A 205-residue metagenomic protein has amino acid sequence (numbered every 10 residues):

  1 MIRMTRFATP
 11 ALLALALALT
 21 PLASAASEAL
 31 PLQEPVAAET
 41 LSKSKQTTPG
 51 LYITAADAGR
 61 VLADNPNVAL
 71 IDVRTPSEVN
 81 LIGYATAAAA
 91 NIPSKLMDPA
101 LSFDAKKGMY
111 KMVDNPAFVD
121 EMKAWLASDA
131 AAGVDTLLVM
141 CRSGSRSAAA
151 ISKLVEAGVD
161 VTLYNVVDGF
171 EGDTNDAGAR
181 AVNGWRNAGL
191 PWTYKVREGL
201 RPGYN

Functional and structural regions predicted by a protein language model:
I2, S24-A56, V61, N80-T136 (+1 more regions): Rhodanese-like catalytic fold shared by cysteine-dependent sulfurtransferases and DSP/PTP-type phosphatases
I2-L12: Bacterial N-terminal signal peptides that target proteins for export
P10-T20: Bacterial N-terminal signal peptides
D64-L70, D135-L137: Short active-site oxyanion
A69-R74, I92: Short hydrophobic beta-strand that contains or immediately precedes a catalytic carboxylate
S77: Glycine-rich nucleotide phosphate-binding loop and flanking beta-alpha elements of Rossmann-like dinucleotide-binding
M140: Short, surface-exposed ligand- or partner-binding patches at beta-edge/loop junctions that are enriched in aromatics
G144: Conserved G/P- and acidic residue-centered "switch" motifs that form tight phosphate/ATP-binding loops in soluble
